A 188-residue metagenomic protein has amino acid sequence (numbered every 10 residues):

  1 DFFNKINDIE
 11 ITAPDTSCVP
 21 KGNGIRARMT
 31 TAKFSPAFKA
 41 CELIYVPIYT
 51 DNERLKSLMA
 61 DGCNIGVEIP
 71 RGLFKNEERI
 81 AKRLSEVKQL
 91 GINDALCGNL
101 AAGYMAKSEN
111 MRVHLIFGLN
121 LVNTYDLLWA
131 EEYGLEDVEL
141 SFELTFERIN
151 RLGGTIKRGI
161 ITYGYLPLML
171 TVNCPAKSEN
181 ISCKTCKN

Functional and structural regions predicted by a protein language model:
D1-N188: Active-site pocket-lining/capping segments in soluble small-molecule metabolic enzymes
